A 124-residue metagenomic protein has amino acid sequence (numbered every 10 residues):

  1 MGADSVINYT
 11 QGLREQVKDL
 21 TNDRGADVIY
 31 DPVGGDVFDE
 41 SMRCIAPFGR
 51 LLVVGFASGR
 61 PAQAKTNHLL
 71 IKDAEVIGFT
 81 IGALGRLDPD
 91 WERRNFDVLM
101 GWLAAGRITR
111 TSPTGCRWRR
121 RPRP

Functional and structural regions predicted by a protein language model:
M1-V37, W91-R94: Adenosine-nucleotide cofactor-binding segment
I29, S41, V76, L99 (+1 more regions): Terminal peptide-recognition signature
I45-A46, L70: Helix-to-beta-strand junctions that scaffold the AdoMet/dcAdoMet cofactor pocket in Class I SAM-dependent enzymes
G49-R50, A74: Glycine-centered, small-residue-biased loops immediately flanking beta-strands in adenine/cofactor-binding cores
V54-G55: Acidic carboxylate diad motif detector
G59-K72: Rossmann-fold NAD(P)-binding glycine/threonine-rich loop
I81-R93: Active-site capping/gating segments
D90-P124: C-terminal hydrophobic helical "lid"/dimerization subdomain of Rossmann-like NAD(P)H-dependent oxidoreductases
